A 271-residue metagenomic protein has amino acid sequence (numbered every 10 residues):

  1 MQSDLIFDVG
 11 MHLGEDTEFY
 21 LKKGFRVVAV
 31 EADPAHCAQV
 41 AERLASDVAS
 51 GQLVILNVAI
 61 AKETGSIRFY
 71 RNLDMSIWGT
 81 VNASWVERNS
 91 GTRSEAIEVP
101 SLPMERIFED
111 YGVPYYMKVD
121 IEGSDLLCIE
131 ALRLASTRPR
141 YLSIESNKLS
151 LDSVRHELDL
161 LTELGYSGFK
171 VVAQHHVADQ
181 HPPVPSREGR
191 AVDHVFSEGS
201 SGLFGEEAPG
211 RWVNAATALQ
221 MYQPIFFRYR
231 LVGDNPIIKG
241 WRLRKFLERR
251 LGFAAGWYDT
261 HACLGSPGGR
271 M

Functional and structural regions predicted by a protein language model:
M1-M271: Phosphate/nucleotide-binding beta-alpha loop and adjacent structural elements of enzyme active sites
